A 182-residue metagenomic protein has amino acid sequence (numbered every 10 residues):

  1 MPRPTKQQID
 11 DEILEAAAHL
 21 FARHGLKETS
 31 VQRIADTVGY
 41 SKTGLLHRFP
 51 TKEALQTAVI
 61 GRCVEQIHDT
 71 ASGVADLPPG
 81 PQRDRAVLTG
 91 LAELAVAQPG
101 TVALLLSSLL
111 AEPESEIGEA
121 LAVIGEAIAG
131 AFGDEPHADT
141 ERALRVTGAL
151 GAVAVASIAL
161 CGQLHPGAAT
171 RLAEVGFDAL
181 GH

Functional and structural regions predicted by a protein language model:
M1-Q7, E135, A159: N-terminal intrinsically disordered/low-complexity leader segments
E12, A16, L20-A54, A58: Helix-turn-helix
A58, D69-T101: Hydrophobic alpha-helical connector segments
Q82, V102-S107, E114-H182: Hydrophobic/aromatic-rich alpha-helical bundle segments in the mid-to-C-terminal region
